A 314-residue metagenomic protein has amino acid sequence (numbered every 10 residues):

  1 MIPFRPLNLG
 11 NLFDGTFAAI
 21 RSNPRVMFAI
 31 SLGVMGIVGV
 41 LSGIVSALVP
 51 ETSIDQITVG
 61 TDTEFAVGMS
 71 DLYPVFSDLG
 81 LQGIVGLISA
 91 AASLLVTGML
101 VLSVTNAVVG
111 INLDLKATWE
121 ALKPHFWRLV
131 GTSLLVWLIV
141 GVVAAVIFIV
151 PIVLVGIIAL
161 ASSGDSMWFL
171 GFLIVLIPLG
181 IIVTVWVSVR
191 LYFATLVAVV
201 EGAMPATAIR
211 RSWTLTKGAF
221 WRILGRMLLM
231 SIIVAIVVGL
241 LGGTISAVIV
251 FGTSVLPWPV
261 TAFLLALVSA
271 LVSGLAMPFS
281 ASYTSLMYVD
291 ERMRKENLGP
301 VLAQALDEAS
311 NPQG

Functional and structural regions predicted by a protein language model:
M1-P50, N112-K116, G180-P259: Nonpolar helix-loop interface/hinge motif
G15, A19, A29, H125-W137 (+3 more regions): Membrane-embedded alpha-helical bundles of multi-pass transporters/translocases, especially carrier/permease families
G33, I84, L135-I139, V175 (+3 more regions): Hydrophobic residues within alpha-helical transmembrane segments of multi-pass solute transporters/permease subunits
L41-S89, A144-T184, V238-M277: Membrane-helix interface segments in multi-pass membrane proteins
I57-T61, V187-A203, R226-G314: Juxtamembrane transition segments at transmembrane-helix termini in multipass membrane proteins
G86-T105, L275-V289: Transmembrane alpha-helical segments in integral membrane proteins
T97-P124: Hydrophobic transmembrane alpha-helix segments characteristic of membrane transport and insertion machinery
K116-A144, G218-W221, G225-I233, P312-G314: Hydrophobic alpha-helical transmembrane segments of integral membrane proteins
